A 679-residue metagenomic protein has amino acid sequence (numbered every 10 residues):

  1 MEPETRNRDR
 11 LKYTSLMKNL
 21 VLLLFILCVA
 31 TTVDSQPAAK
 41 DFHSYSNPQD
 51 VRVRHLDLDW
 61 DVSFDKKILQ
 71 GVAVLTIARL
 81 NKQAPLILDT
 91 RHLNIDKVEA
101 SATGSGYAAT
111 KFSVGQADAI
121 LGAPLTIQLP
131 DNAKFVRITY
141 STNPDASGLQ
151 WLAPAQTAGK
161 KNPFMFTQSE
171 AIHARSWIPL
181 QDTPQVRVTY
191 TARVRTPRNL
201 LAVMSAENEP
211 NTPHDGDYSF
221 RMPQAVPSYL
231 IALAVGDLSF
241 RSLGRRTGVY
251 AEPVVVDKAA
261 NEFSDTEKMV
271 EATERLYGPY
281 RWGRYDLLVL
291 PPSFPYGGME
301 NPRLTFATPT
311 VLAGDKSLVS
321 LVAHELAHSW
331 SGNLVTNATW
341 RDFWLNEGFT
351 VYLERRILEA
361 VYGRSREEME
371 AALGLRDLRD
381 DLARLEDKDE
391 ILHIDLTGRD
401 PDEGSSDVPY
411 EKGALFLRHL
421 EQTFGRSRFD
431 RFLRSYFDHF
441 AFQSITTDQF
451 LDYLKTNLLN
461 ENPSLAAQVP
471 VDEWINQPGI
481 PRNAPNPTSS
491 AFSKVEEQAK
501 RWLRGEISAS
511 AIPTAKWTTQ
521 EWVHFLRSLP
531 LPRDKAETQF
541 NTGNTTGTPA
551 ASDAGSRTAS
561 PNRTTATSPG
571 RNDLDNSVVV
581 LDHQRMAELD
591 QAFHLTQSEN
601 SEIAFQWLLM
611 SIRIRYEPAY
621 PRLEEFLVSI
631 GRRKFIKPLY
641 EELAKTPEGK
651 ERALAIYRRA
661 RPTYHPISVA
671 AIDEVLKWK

Functional and structural regions predicted by a protein language model:
M1-R10, A554-R557: Short, basic, low-complexity termini and linkers enriched in Ser/Thr/Gly/Pro that act as targeting/leader peptides
K12, M17-L20: Positively charged n-region of N-terminal signal peptides that target proteins for export
M17, V72, T103-G106, F220 (+2 more regions): Hydrophobic alpha-helical and helix-loop surface patches within well-folded domains that function as non-catalytic
V21-A30: Bacterial N-terminal signal peptides
V33-R284, D407, F424: Acidic/His-enriched low-complexity segments
L88, L152-A153, S205-N208, D342-F343 (+7 more regions): Composition- and surface-driven signal marking solvent-exposed, interaction-prone regions in large proteins
S406-V408, K412, A441-I445, L459-N544 (+4 more regions): Long, ordered, helix-rich scaffold segments
